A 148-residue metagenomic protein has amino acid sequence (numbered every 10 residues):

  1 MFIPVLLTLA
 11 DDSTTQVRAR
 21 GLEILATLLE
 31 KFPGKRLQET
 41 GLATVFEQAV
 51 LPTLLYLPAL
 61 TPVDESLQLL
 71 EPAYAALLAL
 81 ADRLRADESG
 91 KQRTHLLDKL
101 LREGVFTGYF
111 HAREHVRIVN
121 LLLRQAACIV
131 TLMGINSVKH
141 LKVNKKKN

Functional and structural regions predicted by a protein language model:
M1-D12, L28, Q38-T61, R93-R113 (+1 more regions): Amphipathic alpha-helical segments within extended alpha-helical solenoids and repeat-rich scaffolds in large
D12, Q16, K35-Q38, D87: Inter-helical turn/loop segments and adjacent helix faces that build the functional surface of alpha-helical bundle
S13, H111-E114, I118-L121, Q125-C128 (+1 more regions): Eukaryotic extended alpha-helical scaffolding/oligomerization regions that serve as protein-protein assembly interfaces
R18-G21, S66, L70, H115 (+1 more regions): Residue-level detector of extended alpha-helical repeat arrays and alpha-solenoid scaffolds
I24-F32, L70-L84, V105-F106, V119-M133 (+1 more regions): Hydrophobic residues within the alpha-helices of tandem HEAT/HEAT-like
K31, P52-L70, L84-E88: Extended, helix-rich scaffolding/adaptor regions
